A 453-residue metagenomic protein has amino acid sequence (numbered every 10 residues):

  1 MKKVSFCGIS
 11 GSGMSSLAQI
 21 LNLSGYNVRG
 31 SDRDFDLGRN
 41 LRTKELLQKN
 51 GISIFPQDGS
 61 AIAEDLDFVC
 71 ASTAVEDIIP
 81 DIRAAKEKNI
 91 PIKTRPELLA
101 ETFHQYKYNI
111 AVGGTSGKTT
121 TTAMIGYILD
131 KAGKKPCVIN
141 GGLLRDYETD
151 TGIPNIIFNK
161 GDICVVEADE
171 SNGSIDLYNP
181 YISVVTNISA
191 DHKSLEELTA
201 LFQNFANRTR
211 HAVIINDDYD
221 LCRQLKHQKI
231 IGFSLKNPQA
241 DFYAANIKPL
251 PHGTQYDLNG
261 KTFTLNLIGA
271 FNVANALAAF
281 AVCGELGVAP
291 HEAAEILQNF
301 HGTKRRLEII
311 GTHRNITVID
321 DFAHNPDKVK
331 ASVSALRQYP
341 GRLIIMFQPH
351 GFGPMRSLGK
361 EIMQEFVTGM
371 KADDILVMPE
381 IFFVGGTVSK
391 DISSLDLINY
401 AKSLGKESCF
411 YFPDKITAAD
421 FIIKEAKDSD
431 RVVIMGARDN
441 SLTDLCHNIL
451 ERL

Functional and structural regions predicted by a protein language model:
M1, K107-N109: Short coil/loop residues immediately preceding or within conserved phosphate-binding loops of NTP-utilizing enzyme
M1-S53, D65, V69, I90 (+2 more regions): ATP-dependent carboxylate-amine ligase
F6, I110-V112: Hydrophobic anchor at the beta1->P-loop junction of P-loop NTPases
N27-D32, C137-I139, V165, G232: Short beta-strand "acidic-cap" motif of Rossmann-like dinucleotide-binding folds
L41-Q48, F55, S60-A71, V75-T94 (+9 more regions): Acidic, Mg2+-coordinating active-site environments of NTP-dependent enzymes
A74-E76, G117, E170-N172, S189-D191 (+4 more regions): Short glycine-rich anion-binding loops that position phosphate/pyrophosphate groups of nucleotides and phosphorylated
V112-I125: Glycine-rich phosphate-binding P-loop
I156-V185: Conserved nucleotide-sensing/catalytic segment adjacent to the nucleotide-binding pocket in NTP-handling enzymes
